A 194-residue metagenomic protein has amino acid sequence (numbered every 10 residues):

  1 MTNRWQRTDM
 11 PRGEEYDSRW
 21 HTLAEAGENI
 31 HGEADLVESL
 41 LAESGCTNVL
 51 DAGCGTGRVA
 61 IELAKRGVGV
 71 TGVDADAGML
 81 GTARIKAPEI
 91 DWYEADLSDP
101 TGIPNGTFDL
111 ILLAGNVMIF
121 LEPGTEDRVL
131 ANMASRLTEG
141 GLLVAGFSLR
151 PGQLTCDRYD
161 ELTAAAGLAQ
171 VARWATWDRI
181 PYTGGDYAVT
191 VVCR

Functional and structural regions predicted by a protein language model:
M1-S44: Conserved class I S-adenosyl-L-methionine
G45-G53: Conserved class I S-adenosyl-L-methionine
R58-P100: Class I SAM-dependent methyltransferase SAM/SAH-binding core
G102-L110: A short acidic, Gly/Pro-enriched loop at the edge of an enzyme's catalytic core that lines a small-molecule cofactor
D109-G124: A short SAM/SAH-binding and catalytic strip from SAM-dependent methyltransferases
D127-E139: A short glycine-rich, Lys/Arg-flanked "PGG" loop and its adjoining helix->strand segment in the class I
G140-F147: Conserved beta-strand signature within the Rossmann-like core of class I S-adenosyl-L-methionine
T155, L168-R194: Class I S-adenosyl-L-methionine
